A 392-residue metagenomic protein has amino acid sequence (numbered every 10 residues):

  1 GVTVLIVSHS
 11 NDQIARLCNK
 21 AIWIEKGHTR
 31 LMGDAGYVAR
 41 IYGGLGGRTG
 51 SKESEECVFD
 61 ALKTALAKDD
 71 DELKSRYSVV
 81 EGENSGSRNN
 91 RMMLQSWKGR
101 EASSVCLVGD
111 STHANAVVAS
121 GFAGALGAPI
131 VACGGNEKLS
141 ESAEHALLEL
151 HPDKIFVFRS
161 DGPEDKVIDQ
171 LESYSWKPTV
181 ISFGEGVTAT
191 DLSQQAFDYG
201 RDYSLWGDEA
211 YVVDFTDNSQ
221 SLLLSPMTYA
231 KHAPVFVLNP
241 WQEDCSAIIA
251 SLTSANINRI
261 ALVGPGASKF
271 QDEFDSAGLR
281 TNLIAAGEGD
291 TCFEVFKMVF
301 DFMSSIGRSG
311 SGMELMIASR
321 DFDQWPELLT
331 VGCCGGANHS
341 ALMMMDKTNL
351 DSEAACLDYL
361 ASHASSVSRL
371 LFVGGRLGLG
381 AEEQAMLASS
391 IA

Functional and structural regions predicted by a protein language model:
S8-H9: H-loop/switch region of ABC-family ATPase nucleotide-binding domains
I14-R16: A short, surface-exposed alpha-helical micro-motif characterized by mixed small hydrophobic and charged/polar residues
I22: Conserved catalytic/dimer-interface elements of ABC ATPase nucleotide-binding domains
E25: A cytosolic small-molecule/anion-sensing beta-strand core signal
H28-S51: Conserved beta-strand-loop-alpha-helix hinge in the C-terminal portion of ABC ATPase nucleotide-binding domains
E56-A392: Extracellular glycan-binding segments that recognize GlcNAc-based cell-wall polysaccharides
